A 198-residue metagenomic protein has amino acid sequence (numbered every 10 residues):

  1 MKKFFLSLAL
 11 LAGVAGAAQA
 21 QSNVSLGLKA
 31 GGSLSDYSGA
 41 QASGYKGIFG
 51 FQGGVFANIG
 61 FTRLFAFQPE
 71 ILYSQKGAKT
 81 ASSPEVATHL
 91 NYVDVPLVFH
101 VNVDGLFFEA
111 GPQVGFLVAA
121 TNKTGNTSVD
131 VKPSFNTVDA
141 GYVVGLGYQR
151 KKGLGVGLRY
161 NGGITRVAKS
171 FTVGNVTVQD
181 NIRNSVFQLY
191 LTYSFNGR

Functional and structural regions predicted by a protein language model:
F4, S22-V24, Y45-F51, H89-V93 (+2 more regions): Residues that define the transmembrane beta-barrel architecture of outer-membrane proteins
L28-A30, P69-I71, L97, A110 (+3 more regions): Membrane-embedded beta-strand positions of outer-membrane beta-barrel proteins
G32-D36, Y73-G77, V103, V114-V118 (+2 more regions): Transmembrane beta-strands of outer-membrane beta-barrel pores
S33, R183-R198: Outer-membrane beta-barrel "beta-signal"
D36-Y45, Q75-N91, V118-V138, R166-I182: Flexible, solvent-exposed loop segments that connect beta-strands
G44-S83: Glycine- and aromatic-enriched membrane insertion/assembly motifs of diderm outer-membrane and organelle channel
A57-I59, F99-V101, F116, Y148-R150 (+2 more regions): Residue-level signature of outer-membrane beta-barrel architecture
F65-F67, G105-F108, K152-V156, R198: Repeated loop/turn-to-beta-strand initiation elements of outer-membrane beta-barrel proteins
